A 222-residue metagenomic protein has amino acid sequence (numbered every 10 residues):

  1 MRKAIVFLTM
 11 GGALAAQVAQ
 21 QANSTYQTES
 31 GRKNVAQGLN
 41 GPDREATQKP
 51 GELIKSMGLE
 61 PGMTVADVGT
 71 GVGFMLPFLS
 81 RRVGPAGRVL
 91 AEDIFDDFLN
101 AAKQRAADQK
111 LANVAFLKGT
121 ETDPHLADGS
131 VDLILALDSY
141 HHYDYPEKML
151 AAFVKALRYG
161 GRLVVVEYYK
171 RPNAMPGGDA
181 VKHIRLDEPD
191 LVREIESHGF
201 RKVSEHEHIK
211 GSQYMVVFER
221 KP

Functional and structural regions predicted by a protein language model:
Q17-A66, V72-F74, A101-Q104: Class I SAM-dependent transferase core
P61-G62, P85-A86, L157-L163: Short glycine-dipeptide loop
V65, I134-L135: Hydrophobic beta-strand segment of the Class I
A66-P124: Class I SAM-dependent methyltransferase SAM/SAH-binding core
S80, E147-R162: A short glycine-rich, Lys/Arg-flanked "PGG" loop and its adjoining helix->strand segment in the class I
P124-L133: A short acidic, Gly/Pro-enriched loop at the edge of an enzyme's catalytic core that lines a small-molecule cofactor
R162-L191: Conserved class I S-adenosyl-L-methionine
S204-P222: Core SAM-dependent methyltransferase catalytic element
